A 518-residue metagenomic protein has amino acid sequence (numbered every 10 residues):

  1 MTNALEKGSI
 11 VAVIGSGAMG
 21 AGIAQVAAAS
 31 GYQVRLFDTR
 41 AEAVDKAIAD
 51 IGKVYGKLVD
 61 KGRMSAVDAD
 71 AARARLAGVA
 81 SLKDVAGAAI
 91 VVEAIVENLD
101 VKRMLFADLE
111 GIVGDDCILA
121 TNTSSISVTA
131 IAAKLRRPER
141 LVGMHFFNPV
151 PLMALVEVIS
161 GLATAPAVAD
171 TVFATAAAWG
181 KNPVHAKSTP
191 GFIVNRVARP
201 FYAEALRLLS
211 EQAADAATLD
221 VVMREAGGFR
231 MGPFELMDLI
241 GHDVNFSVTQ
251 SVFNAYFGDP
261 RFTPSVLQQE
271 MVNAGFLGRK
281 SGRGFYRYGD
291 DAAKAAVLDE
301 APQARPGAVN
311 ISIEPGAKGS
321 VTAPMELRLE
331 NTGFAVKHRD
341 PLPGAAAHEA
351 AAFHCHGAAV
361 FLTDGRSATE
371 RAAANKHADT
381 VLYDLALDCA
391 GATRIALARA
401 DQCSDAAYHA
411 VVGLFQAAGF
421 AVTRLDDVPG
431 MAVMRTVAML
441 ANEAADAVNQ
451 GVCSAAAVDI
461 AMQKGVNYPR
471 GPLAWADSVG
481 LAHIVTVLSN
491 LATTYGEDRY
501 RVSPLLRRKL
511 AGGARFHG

Functional and structural regions predicted by a protein language model:
T2-L5, S30-Y32, K181-S188, A216-M431 (+2 more regions): NAD(P)-dependent Rossmann-like dehydrogenase/reductase catalytic/cofactor-binding core
S16-G17: Glycine-rich Rossmann-fold phosphate-binding loop(s) that bind the pyrophosphate of adenine dinucleotide cofactors
G20-A21: N-terminal Rossmann-fold NAD(P) dinucleotide-binding loop
A27: Aromatic pocket-lining residues of Rossmann-like dinucleotide-binding sites
L36-T39: Conserved acidic E/D residue at the C-terminus of a beta-strand in Rossmann-like folds
A43, K57-L119, I126, E330 (+1 more regions): Rossmann-like NAD(P)-binding element
M64-A77, E139-R140, K181, A378 (+1 more regions): A short helix-to-beta-strand connector/capping loop
M104-L155, S160-A174, A358-Y408: Rossmann-fold NAD(P)-binding glycine/threonine-rich loop
